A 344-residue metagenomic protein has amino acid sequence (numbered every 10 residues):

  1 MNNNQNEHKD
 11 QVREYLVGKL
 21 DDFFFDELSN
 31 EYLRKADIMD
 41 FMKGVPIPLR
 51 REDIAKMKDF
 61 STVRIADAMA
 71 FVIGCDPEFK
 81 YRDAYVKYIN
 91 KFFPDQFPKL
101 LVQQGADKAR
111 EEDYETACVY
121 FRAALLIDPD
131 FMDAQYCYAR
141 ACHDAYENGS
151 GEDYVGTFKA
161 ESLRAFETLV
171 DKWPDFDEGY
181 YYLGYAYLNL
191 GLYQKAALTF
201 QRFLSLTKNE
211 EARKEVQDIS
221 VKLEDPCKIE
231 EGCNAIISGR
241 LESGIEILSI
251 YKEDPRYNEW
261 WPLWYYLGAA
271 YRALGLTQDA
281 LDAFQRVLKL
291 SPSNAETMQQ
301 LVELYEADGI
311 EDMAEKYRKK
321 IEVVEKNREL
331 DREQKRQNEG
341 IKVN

Functional and structural regions predicted by a protein language model:
Q96-K99, Q103, C137, D144 (+6 more regions): "A position-specific structural signal for the A-helix of alpha-solenoid helical repeats
L125-L126, E167-D171, L204-S205, I237 (+3 more regions): Conserved structural position within tetratricopeptide repeats
P129, P174, K208, R256-N258 (+2 more regions): Short coil turns that delineate tetratricopeptide repeat
A134, G179, A212-R213, L263 (+2 more regions): TPR alpha-solenoid repeat register
